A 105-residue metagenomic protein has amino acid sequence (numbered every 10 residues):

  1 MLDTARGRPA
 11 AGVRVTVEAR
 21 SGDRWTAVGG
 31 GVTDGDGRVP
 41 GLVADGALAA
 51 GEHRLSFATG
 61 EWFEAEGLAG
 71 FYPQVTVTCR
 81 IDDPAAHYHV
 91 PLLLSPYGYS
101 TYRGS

Functional and structural regions predicted by a protein language model:
M1-D82, H89-P91: Beta-strand-dominated extracellular/periplasmic modules and repeats in secreted or surface-exposed proteins
A85-S105: Compositionally biased low-complexity segments at domain edges in trafficked proteins and select soluble regulators
